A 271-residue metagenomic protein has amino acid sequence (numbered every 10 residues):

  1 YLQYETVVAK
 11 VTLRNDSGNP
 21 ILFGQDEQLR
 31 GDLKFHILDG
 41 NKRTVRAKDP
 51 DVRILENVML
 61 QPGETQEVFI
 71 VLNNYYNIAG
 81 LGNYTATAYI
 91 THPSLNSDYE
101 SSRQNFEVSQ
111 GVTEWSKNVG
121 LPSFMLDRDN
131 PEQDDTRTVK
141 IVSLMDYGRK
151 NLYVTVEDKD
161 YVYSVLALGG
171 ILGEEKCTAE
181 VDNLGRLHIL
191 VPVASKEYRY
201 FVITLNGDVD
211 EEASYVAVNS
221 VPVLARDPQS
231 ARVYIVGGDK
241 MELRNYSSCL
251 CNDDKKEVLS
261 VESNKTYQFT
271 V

Functional and structural regions predicted by a protein language model:
Y1-E5: Short, solvent-exposed loop/linker segments at the N-terminal edge of repeated beta-sheet extracellular domains
L13-S17: Asparagine-centered strand-capping/turn motif at beta-strand->loop junctions
G18-E64: The feature marks short-to-medium sequence segments in extracytoplasmic or secretory-pathway proteins
E64-I70, N74: Short strand-edge motifs at loop-to-beta-strand transitions and within beta-strands of extracellular beta-rich domains
N73, Y89-P93: Beta-strand-rich extracellular modules
N74-T85: Short glycine/proline/serine/threonine-rich loop/turn segments at secondary-structure transition edges
E100-D134: Low-complexity, Pro/Ser/Thr- and charge-rich linker/hinge segments at domain boundaries
P122-T155, C177-K196, V202, P222-N252 (+2 more regions): Short beta-strand elements that form the blades of beta-propeller/WD-repeat-like and other beta-sheet-rich scaffold
